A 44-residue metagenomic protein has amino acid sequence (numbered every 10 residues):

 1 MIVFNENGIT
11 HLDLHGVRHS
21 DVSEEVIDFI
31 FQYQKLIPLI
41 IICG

Functional and structural regions predicted by a protein language model:
M1-G44: Long, charged, low-complexity intrinsically disordered regions
